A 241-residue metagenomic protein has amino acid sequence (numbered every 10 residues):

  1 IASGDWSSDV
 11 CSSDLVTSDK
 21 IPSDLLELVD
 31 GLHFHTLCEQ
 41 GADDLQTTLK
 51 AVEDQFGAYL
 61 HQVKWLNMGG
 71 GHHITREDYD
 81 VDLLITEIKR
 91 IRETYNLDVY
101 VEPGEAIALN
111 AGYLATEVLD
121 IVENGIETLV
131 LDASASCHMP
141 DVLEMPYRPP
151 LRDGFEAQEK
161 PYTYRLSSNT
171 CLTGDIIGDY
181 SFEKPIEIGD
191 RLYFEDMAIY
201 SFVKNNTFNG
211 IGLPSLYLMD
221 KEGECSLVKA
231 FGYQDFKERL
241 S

Functional and structural regions predicted by a protein language model:
I1-V10: Single conserved hydrophobic/aromatic residue that forms the stacking wall/gate of nucleotide- or nucleobase-binding
C11-S13, L28-H33, V63-N67, D98-Y100 (+2 more regions): Structural preference for beta-strand elements that scaffold enzyme active sites
I21-V29, F56-H61: Acidic (Asp/Glu)-rich catalytic clusters
L28-C38, I188-D190: Internal alpha/beta core interface subdomains
H35-Q55, T128, D132-S134, F155-E156: Active-site pocket-lining/capping segments in soluble small-molecule metabolic enzymes
T36-L37, L66-T75, P103-E105: Glycine-rich beta-strand-to-loop/alpha-helix junction loops that act as flexible
I85-T94: Alpha-helix-loop-beta-strand connector modules within alpha/beta enzyme cores
E87, P103-S241: Charged (often Lys/Glu-rich) extended helix/loop segments that serve as interaction or gating elements
